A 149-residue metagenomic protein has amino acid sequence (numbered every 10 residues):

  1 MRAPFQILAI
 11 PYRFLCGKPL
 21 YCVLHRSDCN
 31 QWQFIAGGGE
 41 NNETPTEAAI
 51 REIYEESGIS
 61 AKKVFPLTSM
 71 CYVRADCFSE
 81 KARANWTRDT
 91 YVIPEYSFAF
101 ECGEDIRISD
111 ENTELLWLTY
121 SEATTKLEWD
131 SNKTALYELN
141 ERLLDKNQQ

Functional and structural regions predicted by a protein language model:
M1-Y21, N41: Conserved N-terminal beta-strand and adjoining loop/helix that marks the start of the Nudix/MutT-like hydrolase domain
P4, F34, Y91-E95: Short connector loops at helix/strand junctions that flank enzyme active sites, especially segments positioning acidic
P11-R13, H25, E101-C102: Residue-level signal for short segments within beta-strands and strand-turn junctions of well-structured beta-sheet
C16-G17, C29-N30, E40-N41, C71-F78 (+1 more regions): Short, charged/polar surface micro-motifs in flexible loops or helix N-caps
K18-K62: Conserved Nudix-box catalytic region and its N-terminal flanking loop in Nudix hydrolases and closely related
G58-E104: Active-site segment of metal-dependent pyrophosphate-handling enzymes, primarily the Nudix hydrolase catalytic core
E95-Y137: NUDIX/MutT-family hydrolases
E141-Q149: Generic C-terminal helix-cap and adjacent flexible tail
